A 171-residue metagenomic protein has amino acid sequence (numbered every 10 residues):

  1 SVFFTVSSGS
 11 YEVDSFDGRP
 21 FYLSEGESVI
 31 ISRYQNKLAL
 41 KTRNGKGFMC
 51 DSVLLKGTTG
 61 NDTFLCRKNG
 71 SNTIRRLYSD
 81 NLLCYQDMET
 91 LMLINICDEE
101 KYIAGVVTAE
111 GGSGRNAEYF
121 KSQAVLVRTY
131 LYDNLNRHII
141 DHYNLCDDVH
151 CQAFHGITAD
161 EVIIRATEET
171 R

Functional and structural regions predicted by a protein language model:
S1-R171: Conserved, single-site charged/polar hotspot
